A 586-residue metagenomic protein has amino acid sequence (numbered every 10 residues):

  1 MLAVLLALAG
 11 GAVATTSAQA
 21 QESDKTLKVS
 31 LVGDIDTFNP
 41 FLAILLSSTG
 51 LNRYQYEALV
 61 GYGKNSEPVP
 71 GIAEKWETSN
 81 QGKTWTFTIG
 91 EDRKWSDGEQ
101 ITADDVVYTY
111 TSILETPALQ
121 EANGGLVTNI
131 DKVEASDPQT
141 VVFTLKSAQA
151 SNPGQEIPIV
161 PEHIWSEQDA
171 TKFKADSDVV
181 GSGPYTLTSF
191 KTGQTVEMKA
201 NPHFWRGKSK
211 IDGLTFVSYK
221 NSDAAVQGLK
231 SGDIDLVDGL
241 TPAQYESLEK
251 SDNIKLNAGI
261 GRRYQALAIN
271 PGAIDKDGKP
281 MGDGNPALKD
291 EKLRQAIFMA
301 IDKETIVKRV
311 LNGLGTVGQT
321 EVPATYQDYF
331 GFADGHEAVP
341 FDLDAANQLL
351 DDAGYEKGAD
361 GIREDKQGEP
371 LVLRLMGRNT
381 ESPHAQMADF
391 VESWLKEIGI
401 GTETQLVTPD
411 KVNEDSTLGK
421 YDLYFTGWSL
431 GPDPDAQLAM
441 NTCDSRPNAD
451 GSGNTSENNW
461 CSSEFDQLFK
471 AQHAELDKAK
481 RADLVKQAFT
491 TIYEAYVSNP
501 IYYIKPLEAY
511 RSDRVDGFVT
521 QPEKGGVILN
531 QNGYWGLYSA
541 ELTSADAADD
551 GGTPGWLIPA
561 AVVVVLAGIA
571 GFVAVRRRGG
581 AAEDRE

Functional and structural regions predicted by a protein language model:
E22, K191, Q265, F298-G331 (+2 more regions): Detector for C-terminal structural segments
S30-N80, T111, V180: N-terminal lobe/hinge region of extracytoplasmic solute-binding protein
V32-N52, I72-E74, E99, N152-V160 (+2 more regions): A structural "hinge/loop" feature
E74-L119, V142, G228, P286-L288: Aromatic- and charge-enriched surface segment that lines or borders ligand/interaction sites
T88, A122-S166, R309: Surface-exposed binding/hinge segments that line and control ligand-binding clefts or catalytic entry sites
I157-S209, G213, L343-D344, Q348 (+2 more regions): Gly/Pro-rich hinge or "lid" segments in bacterial periplasmic/extracellular proteins
P202-S247, G401-E403: Ligand-site clamp/hinge motif
I301, V317-G358, T380-P383: Structural transition elements
